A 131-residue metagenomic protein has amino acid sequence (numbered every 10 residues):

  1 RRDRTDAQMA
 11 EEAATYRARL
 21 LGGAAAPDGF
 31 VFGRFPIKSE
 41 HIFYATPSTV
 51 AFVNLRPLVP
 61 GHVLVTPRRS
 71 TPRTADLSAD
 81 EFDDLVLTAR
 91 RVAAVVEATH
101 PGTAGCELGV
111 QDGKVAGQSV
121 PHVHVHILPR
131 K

Functional and structural regions predicted by a protein language model:
R1-K131: HIT superfamily nucleotide-processing domains
